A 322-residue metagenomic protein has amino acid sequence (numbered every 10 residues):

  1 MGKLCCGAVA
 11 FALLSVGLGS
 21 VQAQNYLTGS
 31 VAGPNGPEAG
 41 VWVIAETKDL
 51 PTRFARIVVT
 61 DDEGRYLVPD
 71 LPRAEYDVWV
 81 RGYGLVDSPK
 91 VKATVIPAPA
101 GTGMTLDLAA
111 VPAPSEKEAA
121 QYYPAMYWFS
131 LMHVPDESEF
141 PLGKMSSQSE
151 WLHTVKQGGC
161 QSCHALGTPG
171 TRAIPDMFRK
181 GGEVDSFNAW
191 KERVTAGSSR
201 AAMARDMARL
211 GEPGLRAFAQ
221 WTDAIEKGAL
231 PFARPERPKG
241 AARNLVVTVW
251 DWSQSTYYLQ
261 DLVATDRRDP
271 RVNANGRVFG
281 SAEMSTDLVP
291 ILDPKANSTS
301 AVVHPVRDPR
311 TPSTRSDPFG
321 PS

Functional and structural regions predicted by a protein language model:
Q24, I96-Q121: Extracellular beta-sheet/turn segments enriched in Thr/Pro/Gly and aliphatic residues
G33-D49, R73, M126-F140: Short, ordered, surface-exposed loop/turn motifs in non-cytosolic proteins
E38, L67-E75, Y83: Short Pro-Gly-centered beta-turn/loop motif in secreted/extracellular proteins
T47-R53, E75, W79-I96: A short, solvent-exposed loop/turn motif at the edges and junctions of modular extracellular/periplasmic domains
K48-L67: Short, acidic Ser/Thr/Gly-rich low-complexity loop/linker segments typical of extracellular and cell-surface proteins
Q157-T168, F218: The canonical Cys-X-X-Cys-His
S255-A274, S316-S322: Structural signature of eukaryotic scaffold interfaces centered on beta-propeller domains
N273-N275, F279-P321: Beta-propeller domains
